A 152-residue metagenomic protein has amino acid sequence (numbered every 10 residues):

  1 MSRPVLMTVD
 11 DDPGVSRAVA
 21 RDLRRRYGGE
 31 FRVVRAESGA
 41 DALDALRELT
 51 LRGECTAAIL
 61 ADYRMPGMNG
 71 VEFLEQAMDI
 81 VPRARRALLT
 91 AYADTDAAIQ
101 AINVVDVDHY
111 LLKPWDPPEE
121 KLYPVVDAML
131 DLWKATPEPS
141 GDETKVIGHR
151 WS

Functional and structural regions predicted by a protein language model:
P4-T8, P13-S38: Two-component/phosphorelay signaling modules centered on CheY-like receiver
D10, A61-D62, T90: Active-site residues of response regulator receiver
A20, R35-A58: Acidic, metal-coordinating helix/loop segments flanking the phosphotransfer/catalytic sites of two-component signaling
G29-E30, E54-A57, I80-R85, D108: His-Asp phosphorelay/catalytic-motif detector in bacterial-type signaling
D44-E48, V71-R85, Q100: Short amphipathic alpha-helix used as the core "switch/output" element in two-component signaling
M65: Receiver (REC) domain active-site loop signature in two-component systems and cognate sites in sensor histidine kinases
V71-E72, Y92-L112, E119-E120: Alpha4 helix (beta4-alpha4-beta5 surface) of REC/receiver domains from two-component response regulators
P118-P124, A128-S152: CheY-like receiver
